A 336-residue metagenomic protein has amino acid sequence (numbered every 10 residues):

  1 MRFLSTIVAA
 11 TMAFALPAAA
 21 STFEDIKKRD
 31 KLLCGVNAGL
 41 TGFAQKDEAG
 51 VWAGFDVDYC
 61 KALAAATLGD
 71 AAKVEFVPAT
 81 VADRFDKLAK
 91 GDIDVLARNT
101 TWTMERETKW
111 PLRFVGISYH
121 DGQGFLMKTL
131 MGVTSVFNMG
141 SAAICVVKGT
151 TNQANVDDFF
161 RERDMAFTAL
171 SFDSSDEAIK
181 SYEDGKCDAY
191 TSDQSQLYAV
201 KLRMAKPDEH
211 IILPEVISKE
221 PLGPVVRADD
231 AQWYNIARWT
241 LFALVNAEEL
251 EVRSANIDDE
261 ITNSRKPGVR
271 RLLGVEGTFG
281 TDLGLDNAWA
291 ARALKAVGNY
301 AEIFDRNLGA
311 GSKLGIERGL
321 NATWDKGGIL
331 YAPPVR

Functional and structural regions predicted by a protein language model:
M1-V8: Bacterial N-terminal signal peptides that target proteins for export
F14-A20: Sec/Tat signal peptide C-region and signal peptidase I cleavage site
D25-N99, L272, L283-A288, A296-Y300 (+1 more regions): Extracytoplasmic small-molecule ligand-binding "clamshell" domains of the periplasmic binding protein/Venus flytrap
K27-K31, A64-G69, A89-I93, L130 (+6 more regions): Sec-exported extracytoplasmic/periplasmic mature domains
L33-G42, W52-T67, T101, D121-D173 (+1 more regions): Bilobed "Venus flytrap"/periplasmic-binding protein-like clamshell domains and structurally analogous long
D58-K61, A65-T67, T129-V133, F137 (+6 more regions): Extended ligand-binding regions for polar small-molecule ligands
K61, A65, G69, K73-N138 (+3 more regions): Acidic, polar ligand-binding/catalytic clefts
V74-D86, A169-D184: Short helix-initiation/N-cap motifs at beta->coil->alpha
